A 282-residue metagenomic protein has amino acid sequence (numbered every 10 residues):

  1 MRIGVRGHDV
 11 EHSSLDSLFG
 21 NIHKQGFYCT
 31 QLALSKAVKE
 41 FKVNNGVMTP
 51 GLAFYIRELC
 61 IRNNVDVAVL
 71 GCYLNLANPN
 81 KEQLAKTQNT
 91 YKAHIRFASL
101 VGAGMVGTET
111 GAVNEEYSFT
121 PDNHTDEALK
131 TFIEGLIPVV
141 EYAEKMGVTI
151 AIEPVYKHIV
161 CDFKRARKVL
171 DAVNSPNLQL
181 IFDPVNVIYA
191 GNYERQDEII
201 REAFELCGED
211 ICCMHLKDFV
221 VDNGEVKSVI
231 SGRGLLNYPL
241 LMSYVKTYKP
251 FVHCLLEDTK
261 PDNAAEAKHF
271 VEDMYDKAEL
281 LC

Functional and structural regions predicted by a protein language model:
M1-A103, S175, Q179, E272-C282: N-terminal pre-domain/capping segments
R2, T30, L70, I133-L235: Acidic/histidine-rich catalytic cores of soluble enzymes
R6-V10, A33-A37, C72-N75, G111-V113 (+4 more regions): Active-site beta-loop-alpha junctions enriched in small/polar residues
H12-D16, P50-F54, K92, F163 (+2 more regions): Structural motif corresponding to alpha-helix initiation and N-cap regions
S17, F54-Y55, L59-N63, N78-L180: Active-site acidic/histidine proton-transfer and metal-coordination neighborhood in alpha/beta enzyme cores
V38-V43, L76-N80, N114-D122, I188-G191 (+1 more regions): A short acidic, helix-capping loop that chelates divalent metal ions and anchors anionic groups
G234, P239-L241, K246-Y248, V252-L255: H/E-rich (His + Asp/Glu) clusters that bind or coordinate divalent metals
